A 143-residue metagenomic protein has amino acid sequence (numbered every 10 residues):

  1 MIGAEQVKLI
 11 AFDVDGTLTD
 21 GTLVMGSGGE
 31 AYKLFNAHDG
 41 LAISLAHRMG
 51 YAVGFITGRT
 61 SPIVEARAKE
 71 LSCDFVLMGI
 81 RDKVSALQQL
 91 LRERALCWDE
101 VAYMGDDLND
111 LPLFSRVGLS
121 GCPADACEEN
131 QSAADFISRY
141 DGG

Functional and structural regions predicted by a protein language model:
M1-S85: Alpha-helical substrate-recognition element adjacent to the catalytic core
G29-K33, K69-L71, F75-L77, V84-G143: Mg2+-dependent phosphoryl-transfer enzymes with acidic/Ser/Thr/Gly-rich catalytic loops
